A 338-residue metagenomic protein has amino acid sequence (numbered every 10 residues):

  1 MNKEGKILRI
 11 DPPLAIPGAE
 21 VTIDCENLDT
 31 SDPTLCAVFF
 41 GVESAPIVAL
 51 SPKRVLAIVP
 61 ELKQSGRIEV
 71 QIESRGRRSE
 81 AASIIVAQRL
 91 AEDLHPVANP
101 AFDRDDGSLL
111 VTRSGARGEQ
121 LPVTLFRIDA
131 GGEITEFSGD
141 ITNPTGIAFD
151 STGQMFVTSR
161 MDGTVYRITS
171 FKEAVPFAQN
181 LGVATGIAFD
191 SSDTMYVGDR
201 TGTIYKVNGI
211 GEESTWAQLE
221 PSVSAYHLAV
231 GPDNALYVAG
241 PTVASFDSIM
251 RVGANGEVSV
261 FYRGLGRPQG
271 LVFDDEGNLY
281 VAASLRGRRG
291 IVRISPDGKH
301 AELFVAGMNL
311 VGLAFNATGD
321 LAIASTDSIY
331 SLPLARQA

Functional and structural regions predicted by a protein language model:
M1-L110, L121-P122: Ser/Thr/Pro-rich low-complexity tracts
R9-P17, T22-L62, T135, S170 (+12 more regions): A structural signal for the main folded, soluble domain(s) of proteins
A45, K53, G107, T135 (+11 more regions): Glycine-centered loop/turn positions within well-structured domains that cap or flank conserved ligand/cofactor-binding
I85-E92, G132-S138, K172-Q179, E212-Q218 (+2 more regions): A short beta-strand motif characteristic of beta-propeller blades
E92-G107, R113-S114, L121-V123, D140-Q154 (+6 more regions): Beta-rich, blade/repeat-based domains predominating in secreted/periplasmic proteins but also intracellular
Q120, D129, R160, T169 (+5 more regions): Structural signature of WD-repeat beta-propellers
P122-F126, T164-R167, T203-K206, D247-M250 (+2 more regions): A short loop-to-beta-strand structural motif that recurs across blades of beta-propeller domains
L334-A338: Short loop/turn segments immediately following beta-strands, especially the blade-tip and inter-blade linker loops
